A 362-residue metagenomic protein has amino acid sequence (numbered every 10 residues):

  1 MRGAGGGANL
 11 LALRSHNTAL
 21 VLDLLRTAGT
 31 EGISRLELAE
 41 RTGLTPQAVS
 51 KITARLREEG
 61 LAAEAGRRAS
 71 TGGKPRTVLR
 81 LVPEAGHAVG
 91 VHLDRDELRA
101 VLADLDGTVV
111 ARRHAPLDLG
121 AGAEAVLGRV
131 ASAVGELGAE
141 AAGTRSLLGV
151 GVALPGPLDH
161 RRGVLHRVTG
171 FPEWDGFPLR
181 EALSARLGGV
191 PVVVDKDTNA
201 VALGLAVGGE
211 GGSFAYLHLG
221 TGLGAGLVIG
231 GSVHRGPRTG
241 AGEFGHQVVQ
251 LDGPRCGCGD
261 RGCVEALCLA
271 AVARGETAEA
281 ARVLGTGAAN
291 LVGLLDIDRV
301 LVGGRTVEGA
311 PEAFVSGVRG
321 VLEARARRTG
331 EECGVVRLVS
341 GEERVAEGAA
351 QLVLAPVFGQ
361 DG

Functional and structural regions predicted by a protein language model:
M1-A65, G72-P75, R80-P116, G122-E136 (+4 more regions): ATP-binding/phosphotransfer module of carbohydrate and carboxylate kinases, centering on a glycine-rich
D104, H160, V228: Short, acidic, Ser/Thr-enriched surface-loop or helix-capping motifs
R112-H114, A121-V126, W174-T277: Glycine/GP-enriched mid-protein hinge/lid loop-to-helix segment characteristic of carbohydrate kinases
H114-S213, A313-A324: Glycine-rich phosphate-binding loop and adjoining helix at the ATP-binding site of ATP-dependent phosphoryl-transfer
L154, L219, G304-R305: Short secondary-structure boundary segments
P157-H160, N199-A202, G224-A225, H234 (+2 more regions): Short, active-site-adjacent cap segments at secondary-structure transitions
